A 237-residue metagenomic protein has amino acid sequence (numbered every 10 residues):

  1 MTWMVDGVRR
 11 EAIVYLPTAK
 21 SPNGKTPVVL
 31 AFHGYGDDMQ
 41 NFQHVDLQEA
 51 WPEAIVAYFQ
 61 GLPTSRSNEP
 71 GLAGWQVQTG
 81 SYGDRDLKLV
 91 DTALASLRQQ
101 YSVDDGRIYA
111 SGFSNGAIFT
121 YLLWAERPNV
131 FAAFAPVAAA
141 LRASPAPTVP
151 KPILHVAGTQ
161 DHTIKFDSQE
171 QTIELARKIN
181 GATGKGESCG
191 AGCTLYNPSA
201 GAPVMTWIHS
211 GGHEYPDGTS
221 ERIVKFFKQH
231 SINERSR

Functional and structural regions predicted by a protein language model:
M1-V28, A54, Q78, Y82 (+6 more regions): A domain-start/cap signature at the N-terminus of enzymes
P17-L62, D167-E174, K178: N-terminal cap/lid subdomain of alpha/beta-hydrolase-fold enzymes
Y35-R98, G190-S199, P203-T206: Active-site machinery of serine-nucleophile hydrolases
G61, A135-A143, Q160: Active-site nucleophile loop of the alpha/beta-hydrolase fold
S102-S114: Alpha/beta-hydrolase fold nucleophile elbow
T148-I153, A200-V204: Short, proline-enriched alpha-helix->beta-strand connector loops that line the catalytic pocket of alpha/beta-hydrolase
H155-A157, D161: Short beta-strand/loop motif that positions the catalytic acidic residue of the alpha/beta-hydrolase fold
T163-S168, Y215-D217: Conserved alpha/beta-hydrolase "acid-adjacent" motif
